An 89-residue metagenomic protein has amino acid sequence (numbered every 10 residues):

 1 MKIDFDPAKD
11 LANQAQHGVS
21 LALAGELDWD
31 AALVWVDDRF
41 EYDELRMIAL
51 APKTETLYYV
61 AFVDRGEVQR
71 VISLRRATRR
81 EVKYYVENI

Functional and structural regions predicted by a protein language model:
M1-I89: Ribonuclease/tRNase effector modules and their secretory precursors
